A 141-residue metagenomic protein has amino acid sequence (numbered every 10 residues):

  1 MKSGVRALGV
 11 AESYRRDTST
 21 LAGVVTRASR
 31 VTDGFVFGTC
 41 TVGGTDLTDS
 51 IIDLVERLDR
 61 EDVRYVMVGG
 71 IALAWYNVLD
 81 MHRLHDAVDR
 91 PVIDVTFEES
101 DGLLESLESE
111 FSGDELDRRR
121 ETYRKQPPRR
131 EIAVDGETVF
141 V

Functional and structural regions predicted by a protein language model:
M1-R16: Two-metal-ion RNase H-like nuclease active-site motif
K2-V5, E61-V63, D89-R90, D135-G136: Short coil/turn connectors at secondary-structure junctions
L8-A11, R64-A72, I93-T96: Short glycine-rich or small-residue beta-strand-to-loop segments that form or flank ligand, phosphate, metal/Fe-S
S13, L54-L58, P91: Change "in soluble alpha/beta enzymes" to "in soluble alpha/beta proteins
S13-R16, G70-L79, E99-D101: Gly/Ser/Thr-rich loops at beta-strand to alpha-helix junctions that form or flank small-molecule/cofactor-binding
S19-A74: A glycine-rich, hydrophobic loop/mini-helix early in the fold
G44, N77-T138: Long, charge-dense
